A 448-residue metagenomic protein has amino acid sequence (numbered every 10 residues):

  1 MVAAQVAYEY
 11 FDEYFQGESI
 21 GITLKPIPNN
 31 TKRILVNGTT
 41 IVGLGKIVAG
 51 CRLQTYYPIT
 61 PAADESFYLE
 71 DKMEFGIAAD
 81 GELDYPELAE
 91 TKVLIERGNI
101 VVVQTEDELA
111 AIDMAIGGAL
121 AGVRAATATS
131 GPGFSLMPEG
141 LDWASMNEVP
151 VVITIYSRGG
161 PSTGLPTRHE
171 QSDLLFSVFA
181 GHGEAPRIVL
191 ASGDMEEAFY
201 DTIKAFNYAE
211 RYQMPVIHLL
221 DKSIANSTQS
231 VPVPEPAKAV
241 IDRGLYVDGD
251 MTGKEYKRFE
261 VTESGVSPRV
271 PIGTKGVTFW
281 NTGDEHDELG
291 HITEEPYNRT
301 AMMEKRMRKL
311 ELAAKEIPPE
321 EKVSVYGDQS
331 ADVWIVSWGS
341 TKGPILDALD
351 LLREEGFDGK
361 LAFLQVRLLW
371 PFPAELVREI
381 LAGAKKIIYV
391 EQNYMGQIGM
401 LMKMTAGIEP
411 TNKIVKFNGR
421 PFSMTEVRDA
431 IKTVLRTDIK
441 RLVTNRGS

Functional and structural regions predicted by a protein language model:
M1-F179, P186, S192, F417 (+2 more regions): Thiamine diphosphate
E18-N29, L35-A49, D201, F206-S448: Flexible, low-complexity linker and terminal segments
G117, D142-A144, F179-G181, N207-E210 (+2 more regions): A general structural signal for short secondary-structure junctions and capping/turn motifs
A180-G183, G327-D328: Short, flexible turn/loop "capping" segments at secondary-structure junctions
G183-P186, H286: A short small-residue
R187-D194, W334-V336: Short, well-ordered beta-strand elements within core beta-sheets of diverse protein domains
